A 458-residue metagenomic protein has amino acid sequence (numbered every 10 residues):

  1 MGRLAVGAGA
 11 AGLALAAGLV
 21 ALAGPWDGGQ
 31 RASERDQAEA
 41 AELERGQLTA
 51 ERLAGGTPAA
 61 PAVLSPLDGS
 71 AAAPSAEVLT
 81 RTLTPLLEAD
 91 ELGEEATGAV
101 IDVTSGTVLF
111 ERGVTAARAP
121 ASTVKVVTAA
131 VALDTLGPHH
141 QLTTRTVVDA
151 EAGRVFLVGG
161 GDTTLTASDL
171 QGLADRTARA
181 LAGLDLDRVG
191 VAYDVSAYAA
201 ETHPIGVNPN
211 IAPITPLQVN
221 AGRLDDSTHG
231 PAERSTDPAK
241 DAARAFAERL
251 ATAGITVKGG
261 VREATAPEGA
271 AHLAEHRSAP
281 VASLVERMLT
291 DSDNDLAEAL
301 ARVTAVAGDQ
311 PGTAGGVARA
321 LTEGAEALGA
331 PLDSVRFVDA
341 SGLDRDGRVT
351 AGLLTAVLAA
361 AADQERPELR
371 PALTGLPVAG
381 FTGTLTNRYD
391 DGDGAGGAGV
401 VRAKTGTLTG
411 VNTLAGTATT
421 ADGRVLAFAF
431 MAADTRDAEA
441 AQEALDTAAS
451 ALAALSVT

Functional and structural regions predicted by a protein language model:
M1-L15: N-terminal export and membrane-targeting signals
A17-V63, Q141: C-terminal region of N-terminal signal peptides and the immediate post-cleavage residues of exported proteins
E42-A117, A178-D185: Beta-lactamase-like hydrolase cores
G106, A119-P138, L217, A245-F246 (+3 more regions): Active-site SXXK
E111, V306-T458: Small-residue-rich helix-loop
D134-A150, G254, K258-E263, L369-A372: Short, well-structured active-site flanking segments
G153-A174, R179-Q218, G222, T252-V257 (+1 more regions): Mid-domain, small-residue-enriched loop/turn segments at the edges of structured enzyme/sensor domains
L224-P371: A small/polar active-site loop signature that marks catalytic segments
